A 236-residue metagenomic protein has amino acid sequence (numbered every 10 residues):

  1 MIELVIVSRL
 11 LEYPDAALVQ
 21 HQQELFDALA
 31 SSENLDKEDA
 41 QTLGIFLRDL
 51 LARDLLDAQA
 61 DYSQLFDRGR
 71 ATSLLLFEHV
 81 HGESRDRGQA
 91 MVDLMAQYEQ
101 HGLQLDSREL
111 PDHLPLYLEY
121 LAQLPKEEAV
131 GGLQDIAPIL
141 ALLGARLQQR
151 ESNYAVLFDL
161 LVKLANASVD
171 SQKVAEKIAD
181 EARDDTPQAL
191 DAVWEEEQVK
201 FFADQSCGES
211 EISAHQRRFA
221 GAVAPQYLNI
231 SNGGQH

Functional and structural regions predicted by a protein language model:
M1-H113, L118-H236: Charged, alpha-helix-forming regions
